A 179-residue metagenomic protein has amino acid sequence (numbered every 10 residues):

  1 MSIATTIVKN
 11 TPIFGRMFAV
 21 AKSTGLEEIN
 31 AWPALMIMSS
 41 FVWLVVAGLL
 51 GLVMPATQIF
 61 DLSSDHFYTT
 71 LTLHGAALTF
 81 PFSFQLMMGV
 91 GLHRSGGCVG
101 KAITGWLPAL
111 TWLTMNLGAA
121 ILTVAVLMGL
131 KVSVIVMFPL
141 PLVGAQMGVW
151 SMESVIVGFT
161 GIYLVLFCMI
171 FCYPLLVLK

Functional and structural regions predicted by a protein language model:
M1-K179: Hydrophobic alpha-helical transmembrane segments of multi-pass integral membrane proteins
